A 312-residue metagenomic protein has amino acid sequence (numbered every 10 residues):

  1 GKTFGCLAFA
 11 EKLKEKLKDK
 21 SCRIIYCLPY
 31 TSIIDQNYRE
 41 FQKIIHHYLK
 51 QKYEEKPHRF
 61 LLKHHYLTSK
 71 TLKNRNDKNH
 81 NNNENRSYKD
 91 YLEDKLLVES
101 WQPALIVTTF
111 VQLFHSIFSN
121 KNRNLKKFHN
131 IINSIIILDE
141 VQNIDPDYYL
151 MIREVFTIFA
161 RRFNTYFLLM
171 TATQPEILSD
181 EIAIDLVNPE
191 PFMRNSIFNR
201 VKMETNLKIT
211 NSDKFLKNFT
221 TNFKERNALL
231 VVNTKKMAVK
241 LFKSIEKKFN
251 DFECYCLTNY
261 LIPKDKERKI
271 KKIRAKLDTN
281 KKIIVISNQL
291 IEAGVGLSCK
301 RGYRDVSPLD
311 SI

Functional and structural regions predicted by a protein language model:
G5, F9: Hydrophobic positions on the alpha1 helix immediately C-terminal to the Walker A/P-loop
S21-H46, H65-T68, E176, K235: Conserved Walker A/P-loop ATP-binding site and its immediately adjacent core in helicase/helicase-like ATPase domains
R23-I34, N222-E246: Conserved strand-helix element at the start of the C-terminal RecA-like helicase core
Y48-F118: Inter-Walker segment of RecA-like/P-loop motor cores
L62-N74, K235-K236, C254-I270, N288-E292: Conserved helicase motor
V111-L113, N124-I158: SF2 helicase catalytic motif II
A172-F223: Interdomain hinge/linker at the junction between the two RecA-like core domains of SF2 helicases
Y260-L261, K282-I312: Conserved RecA-like helicase motor core of SF1/SF2 enzymes
